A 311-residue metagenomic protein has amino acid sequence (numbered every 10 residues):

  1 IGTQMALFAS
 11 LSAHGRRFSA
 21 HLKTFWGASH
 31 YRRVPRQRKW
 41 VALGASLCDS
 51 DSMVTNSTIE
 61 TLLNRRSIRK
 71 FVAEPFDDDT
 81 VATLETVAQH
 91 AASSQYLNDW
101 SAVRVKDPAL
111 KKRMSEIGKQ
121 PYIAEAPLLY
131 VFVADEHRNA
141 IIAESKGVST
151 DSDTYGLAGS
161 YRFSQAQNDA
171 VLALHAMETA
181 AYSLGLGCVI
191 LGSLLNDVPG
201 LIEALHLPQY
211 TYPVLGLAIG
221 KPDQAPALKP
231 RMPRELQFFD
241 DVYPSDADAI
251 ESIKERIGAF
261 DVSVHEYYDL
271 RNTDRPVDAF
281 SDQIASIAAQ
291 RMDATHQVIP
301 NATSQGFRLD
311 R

Functional and structural regions predicted by a protein language model:
M5, G44-A45: Eukaryotic N-terminal low-complexity, Ser/Thr- and Lys/Arg-rich leader segments that predominantly function as
M5-L11: N-terminal chloroplast transit peptides
K23-T24, K39: Polybasic, lysine-rich low-complexity intrinsically disordered segments
H30-Y31, K39-A42, D49-S52: Short, positively charged and aromatic/hydrophobic N-terminal segments
A45-R311: Acidic, surface-exposed loops and disordered segments
